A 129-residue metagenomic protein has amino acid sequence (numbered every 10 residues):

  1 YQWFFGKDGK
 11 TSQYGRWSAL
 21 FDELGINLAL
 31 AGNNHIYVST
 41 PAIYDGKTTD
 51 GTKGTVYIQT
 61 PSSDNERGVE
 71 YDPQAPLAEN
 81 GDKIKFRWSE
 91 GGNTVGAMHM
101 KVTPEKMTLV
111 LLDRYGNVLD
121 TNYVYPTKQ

Functional and structural regions predicted by a protein language model:
Y1-F4, A19, L24-L28, N34-Q129: Metal-dependent phosphoesterase/phosphodiesterase active-site architecture
F4-T11: The substrate-binding groove and active-site-proximal loops of carbohydrate-active enzymes, especially glycoside
Q13-W17: Stable alpha-helical elements in mature extracytoplasmic
